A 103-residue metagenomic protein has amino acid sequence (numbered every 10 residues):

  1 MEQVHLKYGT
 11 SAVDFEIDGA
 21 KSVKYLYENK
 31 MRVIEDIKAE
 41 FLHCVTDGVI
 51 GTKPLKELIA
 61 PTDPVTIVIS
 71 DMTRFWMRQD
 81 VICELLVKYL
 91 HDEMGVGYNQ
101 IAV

Functional and structural regions predicted by a protein language model:
M1-V103: Metallocofactor- and cofactor-centric catalytic cores in central/energy metabolism, strongly enriched
